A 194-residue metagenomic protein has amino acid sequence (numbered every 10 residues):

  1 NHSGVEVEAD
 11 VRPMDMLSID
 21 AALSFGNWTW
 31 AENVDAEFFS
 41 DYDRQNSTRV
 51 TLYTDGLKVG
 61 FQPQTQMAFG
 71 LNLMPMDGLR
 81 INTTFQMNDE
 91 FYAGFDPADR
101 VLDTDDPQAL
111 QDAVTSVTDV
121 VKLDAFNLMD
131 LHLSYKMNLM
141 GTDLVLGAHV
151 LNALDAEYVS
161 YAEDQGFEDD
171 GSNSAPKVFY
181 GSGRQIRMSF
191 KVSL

Functional and structural regions predicted by a protein language model:
N1-P97, K191: Gram-negative outer-membrane beta-barrel transporters
N1-S3, P63-M67, A125-M129, T142 (+1 more regions): Residues that define the transmembrane beta-barrel architecture of outer-membrane proteins
V5-E6, D10, I19, I81 (+3 more regions): A generic signature of intrinsically disordered, low-complexity regions enriched in glycine/proline and charged/polar
M14, S18-D20, S24, F126-L131 (+2 more regions): Conserved long hydrophobic alpha-helices within structured protein cores
S24, T48, G60, T118 (+3 more regions): Generic secretory/membrane-interface signal
W30-G56, A93-D119, S160-V178: Solvent-exposed loop segments that connect transmembrane elements
G60-N138, L154, A162-E163: C-terminal beta-barrel architecture of Gram-negative outer-membrane proteins
M87-D105, Y135-L194: C-terminal beta-signal and adjacent terminal beta-strands/loops of Gram-negative outer-membrane beta-barrel proteins
